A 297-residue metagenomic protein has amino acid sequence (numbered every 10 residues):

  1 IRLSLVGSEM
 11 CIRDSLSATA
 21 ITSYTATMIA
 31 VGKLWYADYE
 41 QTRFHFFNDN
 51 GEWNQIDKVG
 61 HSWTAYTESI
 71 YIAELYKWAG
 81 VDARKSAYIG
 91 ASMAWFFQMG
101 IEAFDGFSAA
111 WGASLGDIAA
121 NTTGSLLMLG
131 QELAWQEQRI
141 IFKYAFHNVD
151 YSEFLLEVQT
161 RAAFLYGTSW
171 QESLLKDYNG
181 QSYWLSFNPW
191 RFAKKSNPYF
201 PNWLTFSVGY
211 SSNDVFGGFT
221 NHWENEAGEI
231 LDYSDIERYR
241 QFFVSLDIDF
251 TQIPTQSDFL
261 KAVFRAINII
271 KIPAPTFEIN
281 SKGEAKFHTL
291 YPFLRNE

Functional and structural regions predicted by a protein language model:
I1-G7, I12: Single conserved hydrophobic/aromatic residue that forms the stacking wall/gate of nucleotide- or nucleobase-binding
S23-T27, S86-G106, T122-S125: Small-polar-interrupted transmembrane alpha-helices in polytopic inner-membrane proteins
H61-E68, D105-E132, F243: Alpha-helical transmembrane segments that form the membrane-embedded catalytic/substrate-binding core of multi-pass
E74-G80, L129-A134, F187-S196, F250-Q256: Outer-membrane beta-barrel proteins
M93, F97, I140-F142, N202-V208 (+1 more regions): Transmembrane beta-strands of outer-membrane beta-barrel proteins
L126-L127, Y183-P189, V244-F250, T289-P292: Residues on the lipid-exposed face of transmembrane beta-strands in outer-membrane beta-barrel proteins
F146-D150, Y210-F216, F250-Q252: Transmembrane beta-strands of outer-membrane beta-barrel pores
D177-Y183, N202, I236-V244: Residues that define the transmembrane beta-barrel architecture of outer-membrane proteins
